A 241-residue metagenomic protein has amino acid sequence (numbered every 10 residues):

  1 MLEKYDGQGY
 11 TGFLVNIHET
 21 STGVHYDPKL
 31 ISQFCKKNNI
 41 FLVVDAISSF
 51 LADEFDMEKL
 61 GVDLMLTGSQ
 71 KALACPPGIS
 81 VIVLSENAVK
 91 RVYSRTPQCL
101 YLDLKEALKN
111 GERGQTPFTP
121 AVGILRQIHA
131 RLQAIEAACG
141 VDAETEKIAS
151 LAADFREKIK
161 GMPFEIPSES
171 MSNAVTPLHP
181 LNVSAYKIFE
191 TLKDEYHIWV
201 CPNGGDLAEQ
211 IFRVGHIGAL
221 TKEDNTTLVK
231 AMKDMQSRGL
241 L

Functional and structural regions predicted by a protein language model:
M1-L51: Active-site phosphate-binding strand-loop segment of PLP-dependent enzymes
L14-V15, L42-A46, M65-G68, C75 (+1 more regions): General beta-strand structural signal in soluble alpha/beta enzymes
E58-Q70: Conserved active-site segment immediately N-terminal to the catalytic lysine that forms the internal aldimine
Q70-E157: Active-site C-terminal subdomain of aminotransferase-like
M162-I166, I198-N203: A short linear hydrophobic-aromatic micro-motif
F164-E195: Conserved PLP-binding catalytic core of the aspartate aminotransferase-like
D206, Q210-L241: PLP-dependent enzyme catalytic core of the Aspartate aminotransferase-like
